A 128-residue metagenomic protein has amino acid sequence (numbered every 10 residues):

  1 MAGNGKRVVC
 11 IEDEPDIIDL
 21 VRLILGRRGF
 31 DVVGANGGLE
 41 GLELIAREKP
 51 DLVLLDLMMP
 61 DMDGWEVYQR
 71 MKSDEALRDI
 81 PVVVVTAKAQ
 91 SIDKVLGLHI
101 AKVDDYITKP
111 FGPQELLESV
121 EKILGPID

Functional and structural regions predicted by a protein language model:
M1-V9, Q114-D128: Non-catalytic signal-transmission and effector/linker regions of two-component phosphorelay proteins
E12: Conserved acidic carboxylate
D19-R27: Charged docking surfaces used in two-component/phosphorelay signaling
R22, E66, A89-I107, E118-K122: Alpha4 helix (beta4-alpha4-beta5 surface) of REC/receiver domains from two-component response regulators
G34-E43, G64: Helix N-cap/capping motif at the beta->alpha junctions
E48-L54: Active-site beta3 strand of CheY-like receiver
M59: Receiver (REC) domain active-site loop signature in two-component systems and cognate sites in sensor histidine kinases
